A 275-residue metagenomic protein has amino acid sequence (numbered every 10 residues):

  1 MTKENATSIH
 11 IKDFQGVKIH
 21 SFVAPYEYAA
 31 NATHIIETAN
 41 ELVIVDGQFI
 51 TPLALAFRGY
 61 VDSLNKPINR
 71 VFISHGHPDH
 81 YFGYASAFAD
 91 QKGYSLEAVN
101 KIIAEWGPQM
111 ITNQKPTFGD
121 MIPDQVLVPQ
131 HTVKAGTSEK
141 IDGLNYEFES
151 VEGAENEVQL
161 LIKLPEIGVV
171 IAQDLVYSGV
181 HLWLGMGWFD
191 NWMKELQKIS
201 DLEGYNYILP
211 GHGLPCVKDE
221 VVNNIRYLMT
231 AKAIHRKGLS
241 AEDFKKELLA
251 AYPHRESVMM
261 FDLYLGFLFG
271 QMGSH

Functional and structural regions predicted by a protein language model:
M1-V17, G273-H275: Basic/polar N-terminal segments that are highly enriched at the extreme N-terminus, encompassing both cleavable
T2, D201-E203, L214-H275: Accessory terminal helices/loops
I9-G59, S63, L160-D174: Conserved beta-strand hairpin/beta-sheet module of binuclear metal-dependent hydrolase folds, prominently
K12, I36, G136-D142: Short acidic-hydrophobic surface loop/beta-edge motif
I36, D46, V61, H75 (+7 more regions): Divalent metal-coordination and catalytic microenvironments
L42, F49-T51, N145, E152-I225 (+1 more regions): Metallo-beta-lactamase
V43-D46, N69-F72, E147-F148: Short catalytic-loop micro-motif centered on adjacent basic/acidic residues
L55, G59-S138: Active-site HxH/HxHxD metal-binding segment of metal-dependent hydrolases
